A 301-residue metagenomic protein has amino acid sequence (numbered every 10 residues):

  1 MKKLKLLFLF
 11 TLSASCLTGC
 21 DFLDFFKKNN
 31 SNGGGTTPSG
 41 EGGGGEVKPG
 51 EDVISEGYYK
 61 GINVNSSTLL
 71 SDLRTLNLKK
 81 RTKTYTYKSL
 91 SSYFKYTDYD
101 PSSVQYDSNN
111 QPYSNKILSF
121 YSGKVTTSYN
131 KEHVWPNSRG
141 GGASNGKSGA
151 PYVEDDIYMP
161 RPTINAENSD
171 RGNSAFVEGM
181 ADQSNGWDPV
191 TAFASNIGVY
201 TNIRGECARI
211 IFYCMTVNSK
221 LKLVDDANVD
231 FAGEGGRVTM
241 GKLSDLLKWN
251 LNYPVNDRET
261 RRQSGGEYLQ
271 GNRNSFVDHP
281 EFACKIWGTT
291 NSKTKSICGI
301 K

Functional and structural regions predicted by a protein language model:
M1-T18: Sec-dependent bacterial lipoprotein signal peptides
K3, T84-K95, S128, P136 (+2 more regions): Short, solvent-exposed coil/turn linker segments
K5-F8, S31, G44, H133: Intrinsically disordered, low-complexity segments enriched in glycine/proline and serine/threonine
L9-T11, L23-K27, F276: Compositionally biased, low-structure terminal segments
T11, S66, L70-L78, G205-M215: Short, Φ-rich (hydrophobic/aromatic) sequence segments
D21-F120, F282-K301: N-terminal module-boundary/linker segments of secreted carbohydrate-active enzymes
K124-K301: Domain-level detector of nuclease and nuclease-like folds in predominantly extracellular/periplasmic contexts
